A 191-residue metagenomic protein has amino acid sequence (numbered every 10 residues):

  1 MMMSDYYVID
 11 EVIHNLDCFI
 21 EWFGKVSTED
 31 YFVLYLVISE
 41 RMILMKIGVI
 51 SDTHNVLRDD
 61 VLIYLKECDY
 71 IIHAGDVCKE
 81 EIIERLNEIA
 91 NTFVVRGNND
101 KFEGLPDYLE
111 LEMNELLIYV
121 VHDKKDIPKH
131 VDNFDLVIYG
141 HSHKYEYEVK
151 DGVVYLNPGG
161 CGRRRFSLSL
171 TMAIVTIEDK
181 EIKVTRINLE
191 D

Functional and structural regions predicted by a protein language model:
M1-M3, M42: Methionine residue identity
V12-H14, V37: A cross-taxon signal for low-complexity, glycine/charged-rich
F32-T92, D100-D107, E115, L168-T171 (+2 more regions): N-terminal active-site segment of His-dependent metallophosphoesterases
S51-N55, G75-V77, N98-D100, D123-K125 (+2 more regions): Active-site metal-binding loops of divalent metal-dependent hydrolases
F93, L117, V121-K183: Conserved beta-sheet core of the metallophosphoesterase superfamily
